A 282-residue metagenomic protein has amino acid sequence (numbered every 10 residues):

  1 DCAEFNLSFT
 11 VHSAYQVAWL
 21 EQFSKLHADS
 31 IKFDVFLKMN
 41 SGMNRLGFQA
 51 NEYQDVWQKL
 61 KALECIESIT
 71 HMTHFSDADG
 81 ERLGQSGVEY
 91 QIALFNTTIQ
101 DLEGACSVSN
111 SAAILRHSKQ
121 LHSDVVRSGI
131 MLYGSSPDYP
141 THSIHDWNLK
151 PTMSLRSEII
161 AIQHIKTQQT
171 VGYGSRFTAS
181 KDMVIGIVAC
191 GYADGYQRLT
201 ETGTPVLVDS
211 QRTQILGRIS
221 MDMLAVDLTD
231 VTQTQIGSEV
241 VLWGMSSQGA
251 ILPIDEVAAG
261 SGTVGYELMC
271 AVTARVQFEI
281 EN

Functional and structural regions predicted by a protein language model:
D1, F5-V17: Catalytic beta/alpha-barrel core
F5-S8, K25-L26, E52-D55, R176-F177 (+1 more regions): Short, solvent-exposed amphipathic alpha-helical segments in soluble enzyme and RNA/protein-processing domains
N6-S8, R45, A225: Short aromatic/hydrophobic contact patches that present stacked aromatics for nucleic-acid/ligand binding
S8, D34-F36, I69-T70, A105-C106 (+8 more regions): Structural motif
H12-S13, V88-I92, T152, K181 (+2 more regions): Generic structural signal for well-ordered, non-membrane alpha-helical segments in soluble metabolic enzymes
Y15-D34, S41-E158, I162-K166, D230: Active-site loop/helix belt of alpha/beta enzymes
H164-N282: C-terminal accessory subdomain/extension
